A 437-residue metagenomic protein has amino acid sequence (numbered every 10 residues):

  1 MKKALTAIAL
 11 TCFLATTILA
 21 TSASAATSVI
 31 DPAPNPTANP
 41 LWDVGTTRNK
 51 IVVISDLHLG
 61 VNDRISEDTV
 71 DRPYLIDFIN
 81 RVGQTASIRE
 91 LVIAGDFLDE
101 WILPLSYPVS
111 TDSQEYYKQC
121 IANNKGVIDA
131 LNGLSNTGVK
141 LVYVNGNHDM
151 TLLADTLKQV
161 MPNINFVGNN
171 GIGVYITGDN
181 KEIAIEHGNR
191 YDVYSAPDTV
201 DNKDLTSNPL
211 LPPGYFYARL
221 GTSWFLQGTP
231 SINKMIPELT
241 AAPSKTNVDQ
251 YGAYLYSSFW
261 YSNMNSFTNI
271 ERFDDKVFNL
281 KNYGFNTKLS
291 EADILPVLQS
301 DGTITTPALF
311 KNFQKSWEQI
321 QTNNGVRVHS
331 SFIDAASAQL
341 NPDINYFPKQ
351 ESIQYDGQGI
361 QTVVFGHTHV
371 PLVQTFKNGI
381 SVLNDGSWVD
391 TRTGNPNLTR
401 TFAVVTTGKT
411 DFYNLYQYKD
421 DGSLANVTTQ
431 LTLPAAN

Functional and structural regions predicted by a protein language model:
M1-A9: Bacterial N-terminal signal peptides that target proteins for export
A9-T17: Bacterial N-terminal signal peptides
I18-T27: Sec-dependent signal peptide cleavage junction
A26-N437: Extended recognition/assembly regions associated with phosphoester-bond processing machinery
